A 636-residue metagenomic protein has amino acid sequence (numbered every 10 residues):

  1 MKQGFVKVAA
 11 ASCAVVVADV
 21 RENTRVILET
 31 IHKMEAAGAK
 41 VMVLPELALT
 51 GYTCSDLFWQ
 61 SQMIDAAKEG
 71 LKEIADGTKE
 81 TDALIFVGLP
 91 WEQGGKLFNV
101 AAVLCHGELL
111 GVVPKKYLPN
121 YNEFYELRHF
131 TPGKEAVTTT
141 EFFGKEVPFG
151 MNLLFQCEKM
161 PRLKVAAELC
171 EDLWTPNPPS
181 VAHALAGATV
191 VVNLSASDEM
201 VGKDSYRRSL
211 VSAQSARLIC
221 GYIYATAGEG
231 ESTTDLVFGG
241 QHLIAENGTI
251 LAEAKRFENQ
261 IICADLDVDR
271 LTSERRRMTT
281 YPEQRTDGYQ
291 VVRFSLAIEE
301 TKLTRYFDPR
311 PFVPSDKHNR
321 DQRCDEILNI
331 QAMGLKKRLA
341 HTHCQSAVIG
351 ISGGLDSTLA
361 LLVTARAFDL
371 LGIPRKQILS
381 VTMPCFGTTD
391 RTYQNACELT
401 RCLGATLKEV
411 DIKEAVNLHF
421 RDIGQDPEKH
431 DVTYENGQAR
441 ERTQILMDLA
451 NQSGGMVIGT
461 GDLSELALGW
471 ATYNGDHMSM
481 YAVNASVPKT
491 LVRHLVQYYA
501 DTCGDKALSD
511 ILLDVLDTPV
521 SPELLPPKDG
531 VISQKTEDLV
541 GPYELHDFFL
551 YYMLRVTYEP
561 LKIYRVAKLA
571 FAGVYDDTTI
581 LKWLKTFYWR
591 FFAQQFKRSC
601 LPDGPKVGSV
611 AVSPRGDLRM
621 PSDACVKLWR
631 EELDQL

Functional and structural regions predicted by a protein language model:
M1-G350, R366-R375, L407: Enzyme catalytic cores with a strong preference for nitrogen-chemistry domains
N23, K159-L163, I219-C220, S232 (+4 more regions): ATP/NTP-dependent adenylation/nucleotidyl-transfer catalytic domains that generate, transfer, or process NMP-activated
